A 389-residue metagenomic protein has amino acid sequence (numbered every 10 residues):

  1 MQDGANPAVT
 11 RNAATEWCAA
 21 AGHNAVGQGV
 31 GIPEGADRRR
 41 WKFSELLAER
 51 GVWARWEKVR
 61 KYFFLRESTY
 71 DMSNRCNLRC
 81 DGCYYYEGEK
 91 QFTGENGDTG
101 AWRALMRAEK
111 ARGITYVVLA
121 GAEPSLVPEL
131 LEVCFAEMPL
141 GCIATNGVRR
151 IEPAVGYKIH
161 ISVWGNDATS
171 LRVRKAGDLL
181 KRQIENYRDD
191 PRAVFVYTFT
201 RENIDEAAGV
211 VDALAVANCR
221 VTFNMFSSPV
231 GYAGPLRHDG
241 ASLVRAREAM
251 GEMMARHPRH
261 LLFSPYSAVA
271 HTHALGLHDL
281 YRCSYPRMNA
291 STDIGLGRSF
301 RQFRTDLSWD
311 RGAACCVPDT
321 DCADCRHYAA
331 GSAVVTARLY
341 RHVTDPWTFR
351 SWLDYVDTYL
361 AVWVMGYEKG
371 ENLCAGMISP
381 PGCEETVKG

Functional and structural regions predicted by a protein language model:
Q2, N6-P153, V343-Y355: Conserved alpha-helical substructure of the radical SAM core
Q2-P7, R11-A13, W17-A19, H23-N24 (+3 more regions): Radical SAM enzyme [4Fe-4S]-AdoMet core and its adjacent flexible, acidic and glycine-rich loops/tails across
D3-A25, V30, G295-G389: Flexible mid-to-C-terminal extensions adjoining Fe-S/redox cofactors in radical SAM and related proteins
S68-Y70, V117-L119, G141-I143, I159-I161 (+2 more regions): Hydrophobic faces of well-ordered beta-strands that scaffold small-molecule active sites in alpha/beta enzyme cores
T69, S73-C76, G276, C315-P318: Residue-level signal for mature regions of secreted extracellular proteins and peptides
R75-E87, R282, P318-G331: Local cysteine-cluster metal-coordination motifs and their immediate loop/turn environment, predominantly Fe-S cluster
R79, G113-T115, V155, A217-T222 (+1 more regions): Short loop/turn motifs at secondary-structure junctions
K110, A136, I151-G156, I184-D189 (+1 more regions): Acidic (Asp/Glu)-rich catalytic clusters
